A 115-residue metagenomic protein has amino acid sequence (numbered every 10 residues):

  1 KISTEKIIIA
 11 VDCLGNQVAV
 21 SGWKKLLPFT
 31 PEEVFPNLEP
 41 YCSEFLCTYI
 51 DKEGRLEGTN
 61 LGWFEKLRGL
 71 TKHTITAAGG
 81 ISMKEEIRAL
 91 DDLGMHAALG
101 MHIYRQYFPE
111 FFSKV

Functional and structural regions predicted by a protein language model:
K1, G62-A97: Catalytic cores of alpha/beta
K1-E53: Conserved anion-binding
I9, F45, L67, L90 (+1 more regions): Conserved, mostly hydrophobic/aromatic
C13, K25, E57, S82-M83 (+1 more regions): Short, flexible micro-motifs
A19-G22, L56-G58, I87-R88, P109-E110: Short, well-ordered secondary-structure micro-motifs
K24-E33, E57-K66, K114: Charged helix-capping and loop-helix junction motifs
I50-D51, G79-E86, L93-S113: Glycine-rich phosphate-binding active-site loops on the catalytic face of alpha/beta enzymes
D51-L56, T74-A77: Short, glycine/charged-rich beta-strand-loop motifs at protein surfaces that mediate ligand recognition and catalysis
